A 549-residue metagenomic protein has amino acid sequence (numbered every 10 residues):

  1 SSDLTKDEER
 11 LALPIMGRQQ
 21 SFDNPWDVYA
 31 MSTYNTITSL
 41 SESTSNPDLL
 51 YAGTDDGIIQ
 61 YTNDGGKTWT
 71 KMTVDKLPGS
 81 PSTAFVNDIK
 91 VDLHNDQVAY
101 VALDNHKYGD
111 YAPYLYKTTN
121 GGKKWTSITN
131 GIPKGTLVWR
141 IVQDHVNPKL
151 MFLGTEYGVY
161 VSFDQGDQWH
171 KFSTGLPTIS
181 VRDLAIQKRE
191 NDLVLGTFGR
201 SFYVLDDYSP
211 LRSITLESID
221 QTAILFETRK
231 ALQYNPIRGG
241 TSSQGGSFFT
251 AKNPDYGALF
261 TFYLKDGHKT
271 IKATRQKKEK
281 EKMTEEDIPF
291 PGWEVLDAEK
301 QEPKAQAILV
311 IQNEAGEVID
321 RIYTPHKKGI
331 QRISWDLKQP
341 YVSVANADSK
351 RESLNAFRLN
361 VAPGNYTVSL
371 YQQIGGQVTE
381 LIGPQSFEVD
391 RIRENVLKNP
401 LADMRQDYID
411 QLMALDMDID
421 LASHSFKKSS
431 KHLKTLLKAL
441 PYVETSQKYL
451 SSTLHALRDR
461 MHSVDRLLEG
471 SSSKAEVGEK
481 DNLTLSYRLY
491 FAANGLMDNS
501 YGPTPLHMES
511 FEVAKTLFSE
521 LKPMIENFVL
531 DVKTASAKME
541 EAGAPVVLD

Functional and structural regions predicted by a protein language model:
S2-F248, D255-Y256, K265-G267: Beta-propeller blade termini and top-face loops
N24-P25, N35, S45, Y100-P113 (+2 more regions): Short, conserved, GDST-rich strand-edge loop motifs in beta-rich repeat architectures
S82, V318-A362, G383: Glycine-centered tight-turn motifs at strand-turn-strand junctions
Q168-H170, A315-I322: Surface-exposed loop/edge segments in extracytoplasmic proteins
P210-I237, T379-M417: Low-complexity, Pro/Ser/Thr- and charge-rich linker/hinge segments at domain boundaries
N235-Q306, R332, R405-I409, M413-D416: Contiguous beta-strand segments within globular domains
L309, R351, P363-Q373: Short, aromatic- and glycine-rich surface loops/edge beta-strands on solvent-exposed regions
L370-Q372, Q385-F387, R391, D418-D549: Mature extracytoplasmic or organellar-lumen-exposed domains after removal of signal/transit peptides
